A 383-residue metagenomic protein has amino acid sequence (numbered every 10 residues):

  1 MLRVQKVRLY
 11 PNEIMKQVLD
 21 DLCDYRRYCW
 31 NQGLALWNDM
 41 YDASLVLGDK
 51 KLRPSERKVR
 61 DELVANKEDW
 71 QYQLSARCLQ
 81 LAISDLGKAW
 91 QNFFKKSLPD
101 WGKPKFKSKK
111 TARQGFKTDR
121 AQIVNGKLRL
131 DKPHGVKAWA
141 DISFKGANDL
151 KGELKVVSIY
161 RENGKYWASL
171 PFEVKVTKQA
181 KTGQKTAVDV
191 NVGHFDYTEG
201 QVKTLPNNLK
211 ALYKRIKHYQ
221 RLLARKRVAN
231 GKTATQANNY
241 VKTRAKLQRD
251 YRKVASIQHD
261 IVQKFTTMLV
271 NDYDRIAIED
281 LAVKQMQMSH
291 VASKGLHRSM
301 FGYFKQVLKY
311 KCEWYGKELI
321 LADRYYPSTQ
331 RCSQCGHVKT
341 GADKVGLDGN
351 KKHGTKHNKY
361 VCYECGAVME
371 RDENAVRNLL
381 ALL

Functional and structural regions predicted by a protein language model:
M1-L79: Gly/serine-rich nucleotide phosphate-binding loop at the start of the catalytic core of nucleotide/ADP-ribose-handling
R3-V4, Q17, L150, E162-L383: Positively charged, helix-rich recognition surfaces that bind polyanionic ligands
Q5-L9, V136-F144, K203-P206, G336: Generic detection of short hydrophobic beta-strand segments and adjacent strand-loop junctions
N12, L22, N66, Q73 (+10 more regions): Surface-exposed loop/turn and secondary-structure junction residues enriched for glycine/proline
R26, W30-W37, Y41, W90-S97 (+2 more regions): A generic secondary-structure signal for well-formed alpha-helical elements
G33, A82-F93, E373-L383: Stable alpha-helical structural segments in soluble proteins, enriched in small hydrophobic residues
P54-E162, R298: Acidic carboxylate diad motif detector
